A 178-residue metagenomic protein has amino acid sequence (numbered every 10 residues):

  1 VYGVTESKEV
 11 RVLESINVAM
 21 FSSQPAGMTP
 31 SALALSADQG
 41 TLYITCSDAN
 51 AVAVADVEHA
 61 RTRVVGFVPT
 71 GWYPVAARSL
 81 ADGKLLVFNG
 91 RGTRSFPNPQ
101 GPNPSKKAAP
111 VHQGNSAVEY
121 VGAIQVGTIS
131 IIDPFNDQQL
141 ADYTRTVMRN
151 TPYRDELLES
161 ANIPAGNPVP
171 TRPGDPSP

Functional and structural regions predicted by a protein language model:
Y2-V10, A55-A60, P134-L140: Short loop/turn segments immediately following beta-strands, especially the blade-tip and inter-blade linker loops
V10-M28, D137-N167: Surface-exposed loop and turn segments in beta-propeller and other repeat-based domains that flank or scaffold
P25-A34, Y73-P74, T93, V126: Signature of short aromatic-glycine-proline-rich micro-motifs recurring in repeat-based ectodomains
D38-G40, D82-G83: Short coil/turn segments that connect the beta-strands within blades of beta-propeller domains
I44, V87-F88: Residue position within the beta-strands of beta-propeller blades
F88-I124: Short, conserved, GDST-rich strand-edge loop motifs in beta-rich repeat architectures
